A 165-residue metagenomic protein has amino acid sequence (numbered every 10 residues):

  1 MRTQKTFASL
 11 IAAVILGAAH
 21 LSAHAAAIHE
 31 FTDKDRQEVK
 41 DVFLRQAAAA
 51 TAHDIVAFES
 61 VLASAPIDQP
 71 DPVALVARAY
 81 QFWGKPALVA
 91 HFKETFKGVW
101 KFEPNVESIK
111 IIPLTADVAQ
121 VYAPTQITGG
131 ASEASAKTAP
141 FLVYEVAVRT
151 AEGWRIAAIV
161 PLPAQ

Functional and structural regions predicted by a protein language model:
M1-I11: Bacterial N-terminal signal peptides that target proteins for export
S9-S22: Bacterial N-terminal signal peptides
L21-S64: Short, low-complexity N-terminal intrinsically disordered segments enriched in polar/charged residues
Q37, I55-P113, T138-A139: A solvent-exposed, acidic/Ser-Thr-rich amphipathic alpha-helical stretch
I111-A119, A147-G153: A short, structured loop/turn motif at beta-sheet edges
D117-I127: A short hydrophobic beta-strand element
T125-A131, A147: Beta-strand elements of well-folded, non-transmembrane domains
P140-Q165: Short beta-strand edge/turn micro-motifs at domain boundaries
